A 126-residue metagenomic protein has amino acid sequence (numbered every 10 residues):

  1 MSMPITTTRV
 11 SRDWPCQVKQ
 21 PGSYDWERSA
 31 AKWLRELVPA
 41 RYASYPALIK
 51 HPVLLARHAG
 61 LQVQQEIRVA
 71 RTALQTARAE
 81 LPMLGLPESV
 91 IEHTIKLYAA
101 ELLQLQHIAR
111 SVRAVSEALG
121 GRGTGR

Functional and structural regions predicted by a protein language model:
S2-I5, P21-R126: Eukaryotic low-complexity, intrinsically disordered regulatory segments enriched in serine, proline and acidic residues
T8-V10: IQ-motif-like calmodulin-binding regions
